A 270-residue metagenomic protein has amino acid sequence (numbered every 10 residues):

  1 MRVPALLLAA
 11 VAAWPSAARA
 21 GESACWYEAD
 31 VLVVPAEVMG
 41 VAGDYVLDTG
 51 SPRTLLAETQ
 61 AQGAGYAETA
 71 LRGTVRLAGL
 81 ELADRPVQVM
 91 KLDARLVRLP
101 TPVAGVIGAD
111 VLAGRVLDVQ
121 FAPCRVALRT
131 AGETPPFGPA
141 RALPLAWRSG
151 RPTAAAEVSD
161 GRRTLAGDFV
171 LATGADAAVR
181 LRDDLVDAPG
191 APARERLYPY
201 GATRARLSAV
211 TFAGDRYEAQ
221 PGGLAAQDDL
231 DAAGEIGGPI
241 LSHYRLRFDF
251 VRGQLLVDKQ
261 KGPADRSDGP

Functional and structural regions predicted by a protein language model:
P4-W14: Bacterial N-terminal signal peptides
R19-P270: Pepsin/retropepsin-fold aspartyl endopeptidases
